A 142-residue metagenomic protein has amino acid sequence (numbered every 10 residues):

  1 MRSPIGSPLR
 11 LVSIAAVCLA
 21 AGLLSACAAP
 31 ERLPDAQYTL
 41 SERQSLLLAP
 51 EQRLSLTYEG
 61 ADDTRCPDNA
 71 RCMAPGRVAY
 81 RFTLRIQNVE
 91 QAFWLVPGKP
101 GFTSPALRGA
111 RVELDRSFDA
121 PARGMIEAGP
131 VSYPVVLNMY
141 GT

Functional and structural regions predicted by a protein language model:
R2-A15: Bacterial N-terminal signal peptides that target proteins for export
L23-A26: C-terminal motif of bacterial Sec signal peptides marking the signal peptidase cleavage site
A28-P30: Bacterial signal peptide processing site
L33-S55: Post-signal peptide N-terminal segment of mature Sec-exported envelope proteins
A49, R53, C66-P75, R123-G129: Short, solvent-exposed beta-strand/turn "edge" segments of beta-rich domains on protein surfaces
L56, G60-T103: Mature extracytoplasmic domains of secretory-pathway proteins
L95-F118: Short Fe-S-cluster ligation motifs
D115-T142: C-terminal partner/receptor-binding element of secreted or periplasmic proteins
